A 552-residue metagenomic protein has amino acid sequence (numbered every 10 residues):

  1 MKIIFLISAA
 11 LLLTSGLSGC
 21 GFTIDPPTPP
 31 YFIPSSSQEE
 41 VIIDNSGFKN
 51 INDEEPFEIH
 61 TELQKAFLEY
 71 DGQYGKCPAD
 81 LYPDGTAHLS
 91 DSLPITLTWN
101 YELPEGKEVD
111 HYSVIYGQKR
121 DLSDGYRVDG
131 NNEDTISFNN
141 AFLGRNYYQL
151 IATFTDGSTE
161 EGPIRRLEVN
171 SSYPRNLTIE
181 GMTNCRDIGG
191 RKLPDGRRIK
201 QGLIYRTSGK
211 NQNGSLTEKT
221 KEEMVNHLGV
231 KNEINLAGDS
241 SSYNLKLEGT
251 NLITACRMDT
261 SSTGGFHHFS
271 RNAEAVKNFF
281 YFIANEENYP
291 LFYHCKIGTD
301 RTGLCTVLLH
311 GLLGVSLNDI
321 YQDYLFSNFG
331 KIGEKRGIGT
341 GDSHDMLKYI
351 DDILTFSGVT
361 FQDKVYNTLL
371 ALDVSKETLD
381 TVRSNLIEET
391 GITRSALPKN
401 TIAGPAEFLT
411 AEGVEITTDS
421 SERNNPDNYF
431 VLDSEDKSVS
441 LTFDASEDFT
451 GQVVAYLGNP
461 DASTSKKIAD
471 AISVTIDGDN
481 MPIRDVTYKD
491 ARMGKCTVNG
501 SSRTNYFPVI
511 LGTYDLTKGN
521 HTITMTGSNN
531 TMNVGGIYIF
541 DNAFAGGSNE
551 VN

Functional and structural regions predicted by a protein language model:
M1-L6: Positively charged n-region of N-terminal signal peptides that target proteins for export
I7-L13: Hydrophobic helical h-region of N-terminal Sec-dependent signal peptides in bacterial secretory/periplasmic proteins
L12, M224-V225, N529: Structural motif
S15-G19: C-terminal motif of bacterial Sec signal peptides marking the signal peptidase cleavage site
G21-L291, L304-L397: Cys-dependent protein tyrosine phosphatase-like superfamily
H294: Residues at the beta-strand->loop junction immediately N-terminal to the Walker
I297, R301-T302: Ser/Thr-glycine-rich phosphate-binding loops at phosphate-binding pockets of nucleotides, nucleotide cofactors
T393-N552: Extracytoplasmic
